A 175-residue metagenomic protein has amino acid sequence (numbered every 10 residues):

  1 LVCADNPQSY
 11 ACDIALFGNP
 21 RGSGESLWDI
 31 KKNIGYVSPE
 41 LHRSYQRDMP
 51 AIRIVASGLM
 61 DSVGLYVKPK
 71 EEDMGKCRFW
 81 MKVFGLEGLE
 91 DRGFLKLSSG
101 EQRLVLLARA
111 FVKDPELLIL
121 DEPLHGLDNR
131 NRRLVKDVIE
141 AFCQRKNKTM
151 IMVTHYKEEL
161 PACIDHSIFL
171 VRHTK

Functional and structural regions predicted by a protein language model:
D13-D29: ABC ATPase NBD Q-loop/coupling interface
P39-K96: ABC-family P-loop ATPase nucleotide-binding domains
L107: Hydrophobic anchor residue at the start of the ABC signature
D114: Conserved catalytic motifs of ABC-family nucleotide-binding domains
L118-E122: Catalytic Walker B motif of ABC-type/P-loop ATPase nucleotide-binding domains
N129-R130: Helix N-cap at the start of a conserved alpha-helix in ABC-type nucleotide-binding domains
T154-H155: H-loop/switch region of ABC-family ATPase nucleotide-binding domains
